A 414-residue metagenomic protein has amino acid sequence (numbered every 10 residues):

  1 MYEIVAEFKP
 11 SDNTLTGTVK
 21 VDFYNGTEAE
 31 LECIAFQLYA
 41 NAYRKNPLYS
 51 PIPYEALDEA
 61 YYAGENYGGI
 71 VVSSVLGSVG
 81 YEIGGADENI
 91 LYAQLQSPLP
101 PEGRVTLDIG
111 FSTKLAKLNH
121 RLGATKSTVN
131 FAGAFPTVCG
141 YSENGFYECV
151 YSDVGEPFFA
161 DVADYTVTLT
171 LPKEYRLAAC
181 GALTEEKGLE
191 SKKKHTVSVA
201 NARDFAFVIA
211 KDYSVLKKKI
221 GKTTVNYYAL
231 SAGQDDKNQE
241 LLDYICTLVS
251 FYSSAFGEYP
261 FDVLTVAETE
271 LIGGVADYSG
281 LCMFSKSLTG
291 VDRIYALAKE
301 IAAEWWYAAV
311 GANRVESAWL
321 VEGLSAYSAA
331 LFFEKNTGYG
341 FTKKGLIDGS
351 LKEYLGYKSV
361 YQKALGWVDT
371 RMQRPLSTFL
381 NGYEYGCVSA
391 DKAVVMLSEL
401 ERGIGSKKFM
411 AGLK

Functional and structural regions predicted by a protein language model:
M1-T16: N-terminal, polar/Ser/Thr-rich
F23-T27: Asparagine-centered strand-capping/turn motif at beta-strand->loop junctions
A40-S50, Y175-A178: Short aromatic-acidic-glycine turn motif
D58-V75, G84, Q94, L107-V208 (+1 more regions): Extended, low-hydrophobicity, Ser/Thr/Pro/Gly-biased non-transmembrane segments
E156-A298, Y327: Hydrophobic helix-coil surface modules that form long, contiguous segments used for peptide/substrate interaction
F284-E353: Zinc-dependent metallopeptidase catalytic helix centered on the HExxH motif and its immediate flanking segment
W306-G311, S325-A329, K392-K414: Alpha-helical scaffold elements that line and support the substrate/ligand-binding pocket of soluble hydrolases
E322, A326-V395, G403: Acidic/His/Gly-enriched intrinsically disordered linker/tail segments that often contain short helix/coil "MoRF-like"
